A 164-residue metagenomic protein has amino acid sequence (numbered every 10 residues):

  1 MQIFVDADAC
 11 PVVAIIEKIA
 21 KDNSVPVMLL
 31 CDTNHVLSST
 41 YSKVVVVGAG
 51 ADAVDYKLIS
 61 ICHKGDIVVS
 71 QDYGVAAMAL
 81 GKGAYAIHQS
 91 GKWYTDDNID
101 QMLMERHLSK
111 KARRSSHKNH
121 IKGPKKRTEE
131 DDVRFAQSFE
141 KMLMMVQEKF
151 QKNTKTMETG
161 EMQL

Functional and structural regions predicted by a protein language model:
Q2-L164: Nuclease catalytic cores that cleave nucleic-acid phosphodiester bonds, predominantly acidic two-metal-ion
